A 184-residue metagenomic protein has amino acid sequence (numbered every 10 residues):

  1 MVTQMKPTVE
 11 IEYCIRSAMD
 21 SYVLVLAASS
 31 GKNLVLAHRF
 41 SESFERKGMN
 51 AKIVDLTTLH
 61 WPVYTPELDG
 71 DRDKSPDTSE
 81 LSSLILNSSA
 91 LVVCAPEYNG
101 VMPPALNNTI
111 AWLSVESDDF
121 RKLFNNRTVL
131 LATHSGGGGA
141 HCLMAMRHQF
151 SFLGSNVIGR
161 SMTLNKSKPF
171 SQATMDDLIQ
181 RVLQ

Functional and structural regions predicted by a protein language model:
D20-K47: N-terminal beta1-alpha1 ligand-phosphate binding loop
Y22, F152, N156-Q184: Glycine-rich phosphate/pyrophosphate-binding loop and the adjoining helix
A28-S30, L56, H134-G136: Cofactor-binding loop segments of dinucleotide-utilizing enzymes, especially the Rossmann-like FAD- and NAD(P)+-binding
K47-K52, S155: A generic structural motif
I53-D55, G159: A structural preference for short, hydrophobic beta-strand core positions in alpha/beta folds
T57-D73: N-terminal beta-loop-helix "entrance" segment that forms/cooperates in small-molecule cofactor or anionic ligand
D73-L153: Helix-loop-strand module that forms the ligand-binding subsite of alpha/beta enzymes
